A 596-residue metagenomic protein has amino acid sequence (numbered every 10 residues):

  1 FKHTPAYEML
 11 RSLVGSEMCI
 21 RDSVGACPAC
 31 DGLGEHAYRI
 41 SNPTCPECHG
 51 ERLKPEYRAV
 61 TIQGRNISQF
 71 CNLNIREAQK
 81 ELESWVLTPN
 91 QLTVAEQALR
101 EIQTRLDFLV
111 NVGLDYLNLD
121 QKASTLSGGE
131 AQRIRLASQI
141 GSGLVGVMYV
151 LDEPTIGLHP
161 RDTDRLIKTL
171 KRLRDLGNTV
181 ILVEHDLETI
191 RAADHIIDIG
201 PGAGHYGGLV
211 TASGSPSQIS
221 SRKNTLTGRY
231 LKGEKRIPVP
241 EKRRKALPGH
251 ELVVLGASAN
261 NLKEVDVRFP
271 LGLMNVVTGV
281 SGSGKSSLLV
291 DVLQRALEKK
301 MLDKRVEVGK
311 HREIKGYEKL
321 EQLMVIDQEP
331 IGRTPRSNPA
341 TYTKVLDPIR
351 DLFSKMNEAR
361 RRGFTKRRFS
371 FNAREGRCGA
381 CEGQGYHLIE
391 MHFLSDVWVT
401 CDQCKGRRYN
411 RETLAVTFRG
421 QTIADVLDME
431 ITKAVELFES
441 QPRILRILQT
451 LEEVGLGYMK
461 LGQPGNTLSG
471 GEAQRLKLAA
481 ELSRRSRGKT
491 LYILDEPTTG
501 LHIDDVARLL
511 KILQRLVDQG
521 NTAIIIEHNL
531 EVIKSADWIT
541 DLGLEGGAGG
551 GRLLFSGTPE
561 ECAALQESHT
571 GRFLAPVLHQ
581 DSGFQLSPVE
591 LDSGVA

Functional and structural regions predicted by a protein language model:
F1-G15, I20: Single conserved hydrophobic/aromatic residue that forms the stacking wall/gate of nucleotide- or nucleobase-binding
S16-E17, R21-A596: Conserved phosphate-binding elements of NTP-dependent enzyme cores
